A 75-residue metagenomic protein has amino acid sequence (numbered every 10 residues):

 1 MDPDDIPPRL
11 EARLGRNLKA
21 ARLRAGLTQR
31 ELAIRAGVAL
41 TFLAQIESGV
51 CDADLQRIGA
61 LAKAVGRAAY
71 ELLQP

Functional and structural regions predicted by a protein language model:
M1-R24: A short, Lys/Arg-rich alpha-helix, primarily the initiator
D2-P3, K63, L73-P75: Short, charged recognition helix plus adjacent turn of helix-turn-helix-like nucleic-acid-binding domains
R16-R35, A60: Short basic helix-loop element that most often maps to the first helix and adjoining turn of HTH DNA-binding modules
I34, Q45, Q74-P75: Phosphate-coordinating loops and pocket residues in cytosolic domains that bind phosphorylated ligands
G37-A53: Recognition helix of helix-turn-helix/homeodomain-like DNA-binding domains that insert into the DNA major groove
Q56-E71: DNA major-groove recognition helix of helix-turn-helix/homeodomain DNA-binding modules
